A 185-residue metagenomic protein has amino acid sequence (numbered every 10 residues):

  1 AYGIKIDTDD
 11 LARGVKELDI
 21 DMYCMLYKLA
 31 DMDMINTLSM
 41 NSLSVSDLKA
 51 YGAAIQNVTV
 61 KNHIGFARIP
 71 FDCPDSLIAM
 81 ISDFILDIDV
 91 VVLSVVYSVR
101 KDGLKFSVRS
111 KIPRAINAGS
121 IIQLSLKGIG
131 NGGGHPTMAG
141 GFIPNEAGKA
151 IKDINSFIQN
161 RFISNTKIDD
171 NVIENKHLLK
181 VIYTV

Functional and structural regions predicted by a protein language model:
A1-Y2: N-terminal acidic, glycine/proline-rich low-complexity segments
K5-V185: Hydrophobic helix-and-loop "lid/oligomerization" segment in the mid-to-C-terminal part of catalytic domains
